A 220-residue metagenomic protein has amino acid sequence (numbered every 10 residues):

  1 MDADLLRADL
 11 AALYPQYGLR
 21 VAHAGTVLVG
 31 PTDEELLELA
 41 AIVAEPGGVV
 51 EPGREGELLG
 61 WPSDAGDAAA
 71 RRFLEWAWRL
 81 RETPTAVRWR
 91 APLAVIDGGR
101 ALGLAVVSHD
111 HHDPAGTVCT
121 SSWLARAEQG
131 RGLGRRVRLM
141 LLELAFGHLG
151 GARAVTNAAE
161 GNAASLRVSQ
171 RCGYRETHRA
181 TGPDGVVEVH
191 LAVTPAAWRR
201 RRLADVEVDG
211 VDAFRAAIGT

Functional and structural regions predicted by a protein language model:
M1-A127, L144, H148, T177-H178 (+1 more regions): GNAT-family acyltransferases
R81, G161, S165-V168, C172-E176: Ligand-binding pocket scaffold of soluble enzyme catalytic domains
P114, R131, A163: Loop/helix-junction capping segments adjacent to catalytic residues or to phosphate/diphosphate-binding pockets
W123-L124, G130-A145, R167-R171: Conserved acetyl-CoA-binding loop-helix of GNAT-fold acetyltransferases
G147-N157: Conserved GNAT acetyl-CoA-binding A-motif
T156-L166, P183-D184: Conserved beta-strand-loop-alpha-helix junction that forms the acyl-donor binding cleft
